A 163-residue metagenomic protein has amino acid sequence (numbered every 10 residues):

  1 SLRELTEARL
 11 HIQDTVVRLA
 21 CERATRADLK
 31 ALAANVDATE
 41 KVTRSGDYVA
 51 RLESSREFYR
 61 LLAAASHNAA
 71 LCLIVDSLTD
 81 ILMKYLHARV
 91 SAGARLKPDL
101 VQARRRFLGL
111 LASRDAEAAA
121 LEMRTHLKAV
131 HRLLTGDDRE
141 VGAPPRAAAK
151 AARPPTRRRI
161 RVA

Functional and structural regions predicted by a protein language model:
S1-I12, R18, E22, R139-A163: Short linear motifs at protein or domain termini
L5-A88, Q102-G109, A118-L133: Conserved amphipathic alpha-helical segments that form helical-bundle/coiled-coil interaction surfaces
S91-K97: Extended hydrophobic/aromatic segments used for targeting, binding, or gating
